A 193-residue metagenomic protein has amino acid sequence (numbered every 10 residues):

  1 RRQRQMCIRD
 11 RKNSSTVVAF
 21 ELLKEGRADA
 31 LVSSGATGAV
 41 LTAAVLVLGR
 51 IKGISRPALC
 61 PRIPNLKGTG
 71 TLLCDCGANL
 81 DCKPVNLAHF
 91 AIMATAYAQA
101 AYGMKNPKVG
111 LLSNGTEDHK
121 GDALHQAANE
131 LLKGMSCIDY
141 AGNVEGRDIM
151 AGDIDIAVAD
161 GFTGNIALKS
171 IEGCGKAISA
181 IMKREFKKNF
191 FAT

Functional and structural regions predicted by a protein language model:
R4-I8: Short, small-residue-biased leader/transition segments that mark boundaries at the very start of proteins
R9-A58: N-terminal glycine-rich phosphate/adenylate-binding segment common to multiple enzyme folds
S33-G35, R62-I63, L72-G77, L112-S113 (+1 more regions): Short beta-strand segments
V45-L59, N65-T69, L73, D153-A157 (+1 more regions): Glycine-rich phosphate/nucleotide-binding loop
A58-Q99: Short, glycine-/small-residue-rich phosphate/pyrophosphate-handling segment
L80-N86, Y97-L124: Conserved anion/nucleotide-ligand pocket segment
A101-V109, I138-R147, K188-T193: Flexible, glycine/charged-enriched surface loops at secondary-structure junctions
T116-D155: Accessory alpha-helical/coil subdomains and C-terminal extensions that flank or cap enzyme catalytic cores
